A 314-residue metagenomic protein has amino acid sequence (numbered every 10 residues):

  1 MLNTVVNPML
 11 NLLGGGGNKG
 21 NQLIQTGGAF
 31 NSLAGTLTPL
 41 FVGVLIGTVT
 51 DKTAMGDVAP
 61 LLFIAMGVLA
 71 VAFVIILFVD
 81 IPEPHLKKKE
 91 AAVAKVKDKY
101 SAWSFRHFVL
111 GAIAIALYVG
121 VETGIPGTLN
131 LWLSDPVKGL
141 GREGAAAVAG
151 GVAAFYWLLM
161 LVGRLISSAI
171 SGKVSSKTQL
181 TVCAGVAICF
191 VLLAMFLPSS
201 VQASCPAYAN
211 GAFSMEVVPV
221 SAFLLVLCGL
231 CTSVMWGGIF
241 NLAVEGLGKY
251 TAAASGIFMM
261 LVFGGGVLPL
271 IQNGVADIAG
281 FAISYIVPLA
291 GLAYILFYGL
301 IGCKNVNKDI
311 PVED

Functional and structural regions predicted by a protein language model:
M1-G15, T232-G248: Intracellular juxtamembrane helix-capping segments at the cytosolic ends of symmetry-related transmembrane helices
L2, K19-I46, S255-P269: Glycine-rich segments within core transmembrane alpha-helices of 12-TM secondary carriers
T38, Y100-A154: Extracytoplasmic gate region of multi-pass secondary transporters
T38-D51, I64-K89, Y298-C303: C-terminal membrane-cytosol helix-exit motif in multi-pass small-molecule transporters
V44-M66, I271-G291: A membrane-interface helix-boundary motif in multi-pass transporters
I46, V162-S176, A276: Helix-to-loop junctions at the C-terminal end of transmembrane segments in multipass secondary transporters
L86-G111, G211-A212: Juxtamembrane intracellular "pre-TM" segments in multi-pass secondary transporters
S175-I239: C-terminal transmembrane helical hairpin of 12-TM major facilitator-type secondary transporters
